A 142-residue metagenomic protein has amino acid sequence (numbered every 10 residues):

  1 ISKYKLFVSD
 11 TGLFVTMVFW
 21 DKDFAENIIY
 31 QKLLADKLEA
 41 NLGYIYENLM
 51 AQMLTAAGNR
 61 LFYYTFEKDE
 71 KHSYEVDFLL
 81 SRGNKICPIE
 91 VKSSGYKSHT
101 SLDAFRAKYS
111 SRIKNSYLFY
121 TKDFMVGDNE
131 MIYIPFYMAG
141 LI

Functional and structural regions predicted by a protein language model:
I1-E75, L80-G83: Accessory nucleic acid-recognition modules appended to NTPase machines
F7, I89, Y117-F119, I132: Hydrophobic/aromatic beta-strand patches that form the interior of the parallel beta-sheet core in alpha/beta enzyme
T16, H99, M125-N129: Switch/connector loops and helix/strand junctions flanking conserved nucleotide-binding motifs in nucleotide-processing
R60, K114-N115: Residues at the starts of beta-strands that form the adenosine-phosphate
K85-Y96: Active-site ExK catalytic segment of metal-dependent nucleases
G95-A104: Active-site-adjacent loop/helix micro-motif of nuclease/hydrolase catalytic cores
F105-K114: Arginine/glycine-rich "motif VI" loop of SF2 helicases in the C-terminal RecA-like domain
T121-I142: Domain-level recognition of nuclease-like catalytic cores that cleave nucleotide substrates
